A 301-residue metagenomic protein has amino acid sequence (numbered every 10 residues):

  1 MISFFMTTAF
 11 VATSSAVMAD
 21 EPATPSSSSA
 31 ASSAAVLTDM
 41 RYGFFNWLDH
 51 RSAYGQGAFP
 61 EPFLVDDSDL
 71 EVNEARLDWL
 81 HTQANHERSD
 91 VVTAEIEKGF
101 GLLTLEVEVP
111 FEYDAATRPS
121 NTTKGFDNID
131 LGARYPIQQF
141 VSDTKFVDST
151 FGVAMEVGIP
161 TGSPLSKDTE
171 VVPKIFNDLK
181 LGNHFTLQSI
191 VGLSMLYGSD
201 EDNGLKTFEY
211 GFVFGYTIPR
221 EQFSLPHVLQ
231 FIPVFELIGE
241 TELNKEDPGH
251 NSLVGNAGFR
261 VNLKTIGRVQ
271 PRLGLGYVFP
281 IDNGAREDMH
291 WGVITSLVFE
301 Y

Functional and structural regions predicted by a protein language model:
I2-A12: Bacterial N-terminal signal peptides
V11-A19: Boundary at the C-terminal end of the N-terminal hydrophobic targeting segment
A19-Y301: Transmembrane beta-barrel domains of Gram-negative outer membranes and organellar outer membranes
